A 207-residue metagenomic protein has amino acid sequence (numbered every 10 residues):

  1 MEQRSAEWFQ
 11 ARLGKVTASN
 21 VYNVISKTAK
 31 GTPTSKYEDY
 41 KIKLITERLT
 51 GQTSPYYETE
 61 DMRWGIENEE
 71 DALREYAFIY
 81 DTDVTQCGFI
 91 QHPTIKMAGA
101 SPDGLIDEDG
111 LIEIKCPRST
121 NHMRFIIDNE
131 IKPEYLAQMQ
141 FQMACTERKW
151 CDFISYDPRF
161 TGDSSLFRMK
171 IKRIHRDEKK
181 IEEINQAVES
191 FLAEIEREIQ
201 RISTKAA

Functional and structural regions predicted by a protein language model:
M1-E67, K205-A207: Charged, glycine-rich intrinsically disordered N-terminal tails and low-complexity linkers that flank
S5, A18, P33-K36, T53 (+5 more regions): A general marker of short, structured functional hotspots
K30, T34, D61, E69 (+3 more regions): Sparse, context-dependent recognition of short Cys/His-centered cofactor- or disulfide-binding micro-motifs
S35, D39, Q52, R74 (+3 more regions): Homeobox/homeodomain signature
I42, L73, M139: Generic structural marker for isolated residues within well-ordered, non-membrane alpha-helices of soluble domains
M62-V84: Acidic-basic catalytic patches of nuclease active cores, encompassing PD-(D/E)XK and other metal-cofactor nuclease
F78-P102, I106-L192, E196-E198: Nucleic-acid nuclease catalytic cores
E196-A206: C-terminal helix/juxtamembrane-tail motif
